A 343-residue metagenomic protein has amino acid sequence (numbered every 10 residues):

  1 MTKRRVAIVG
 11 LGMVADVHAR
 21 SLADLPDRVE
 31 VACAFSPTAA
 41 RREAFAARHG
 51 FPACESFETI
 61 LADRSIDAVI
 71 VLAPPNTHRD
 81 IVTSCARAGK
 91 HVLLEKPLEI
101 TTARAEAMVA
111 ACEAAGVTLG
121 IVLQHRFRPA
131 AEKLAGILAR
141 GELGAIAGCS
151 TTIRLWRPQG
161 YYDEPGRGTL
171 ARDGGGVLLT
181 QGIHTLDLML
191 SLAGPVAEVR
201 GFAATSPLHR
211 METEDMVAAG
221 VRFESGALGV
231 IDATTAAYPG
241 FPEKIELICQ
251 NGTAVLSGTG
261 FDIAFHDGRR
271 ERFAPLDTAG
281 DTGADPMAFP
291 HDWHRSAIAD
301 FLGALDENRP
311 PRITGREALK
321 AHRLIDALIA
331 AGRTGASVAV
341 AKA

Functional and structural regions predicted by a protein language model:
M1, A68-A73, E224, D300-A343: C-terminal helix-rich "cap/oligomerization" subdomain common to oxidoreductases
M1-H49: N-terminal Rossmann-like dinucleotide-binding module
G50-F57: Conserved SAM-binding strand-loop segment of SAM-dependent methyltransferases
E55, L94, L119-I121, I231 (+1 more regions): Hydrophobic residues in well-ordered beta-strands that form the structural core
A68, P74-P75, R79-R126, G141: Beta-strand-loop-alpha-helix segment that lines the small-molecule cofactor/substrate pocket of alpha/beta enzymes
A110-T118, E132-A147, I248-C249, T253: Basic phosphate/pyrophosphate-binding loop/patch that engages nucleotide-derived ligands
H125-R210, G335: Predominantly a Rossmann-like dinucleotide-binding segment in NAD(P)-dependent oxidoreductases
L186-D262, R295-R309, A343: Contiguous beta-strand/loop segments that form the cofactor/metal-binding neighborhood of enzyme cores
